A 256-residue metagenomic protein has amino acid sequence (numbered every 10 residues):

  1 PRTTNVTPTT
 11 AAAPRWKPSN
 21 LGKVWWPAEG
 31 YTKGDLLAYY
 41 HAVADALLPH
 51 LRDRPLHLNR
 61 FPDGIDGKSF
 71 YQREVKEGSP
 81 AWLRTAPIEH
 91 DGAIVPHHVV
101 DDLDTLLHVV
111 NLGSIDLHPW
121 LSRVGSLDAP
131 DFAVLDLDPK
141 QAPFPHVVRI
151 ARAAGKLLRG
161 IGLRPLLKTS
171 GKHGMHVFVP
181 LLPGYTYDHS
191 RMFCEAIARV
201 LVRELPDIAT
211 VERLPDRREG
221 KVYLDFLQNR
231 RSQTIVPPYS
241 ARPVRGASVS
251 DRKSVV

Functional and structural regions predicted by a protein language model:
P1-T32, L37-A38, D45-L48, R52 (+5 more regions): C-terminal accessory nucleic-acid interaction domains of nucleic acid-metabolism proteins
R15, P55-H57, K68, R164 (+1 more regions): Beta-sheet entry/capping signal
V43-A151, G155: Basic, nucleic-acid-interacting segments
N59-F61, P165-G171, E212-D216: Short beta-strand
G155-T169: Active-site palm subdomain of RNA-directed nucleic acid polymerases
T169-V179: Short, conserved phosphate-binding/catalytic loop or strand-edge motifs used in phosphoryl-/nucleotidyl-transfer
F178-M192: Catalytic palm subdomain of template-directed nucleic-acid polymerases, centered on the conserved carboxylate motif
